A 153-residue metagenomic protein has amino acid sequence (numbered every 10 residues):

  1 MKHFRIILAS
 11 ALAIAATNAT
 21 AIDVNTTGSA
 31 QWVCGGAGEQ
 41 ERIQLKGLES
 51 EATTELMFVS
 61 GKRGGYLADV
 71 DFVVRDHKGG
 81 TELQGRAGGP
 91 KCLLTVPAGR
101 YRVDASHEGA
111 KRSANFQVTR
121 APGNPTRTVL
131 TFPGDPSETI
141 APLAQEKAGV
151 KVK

Functional and structural regions predicted by a protein language model:
M1-I7: Bacterial N-terminal signal peptides that target proteins for export
I14-N18: N-terminal signal peptide c-region/cleavage motif recognized by signal peptidases
T20-V74, H107-K153: Primarily secretory-pathway and cell-envelope proteins
D71-L83: Short amphipathic beta-strand segments in non-cytosolic proteins
G85-R86, N115: Short hydrophobic alpha-helix segments
G89-T95: Short, surface-exposed beta-strand/beta-hairpin micro-motifs centered on an aromatic residue
G99-A105: A short tyrosine-centered beta-strand micro-motif
